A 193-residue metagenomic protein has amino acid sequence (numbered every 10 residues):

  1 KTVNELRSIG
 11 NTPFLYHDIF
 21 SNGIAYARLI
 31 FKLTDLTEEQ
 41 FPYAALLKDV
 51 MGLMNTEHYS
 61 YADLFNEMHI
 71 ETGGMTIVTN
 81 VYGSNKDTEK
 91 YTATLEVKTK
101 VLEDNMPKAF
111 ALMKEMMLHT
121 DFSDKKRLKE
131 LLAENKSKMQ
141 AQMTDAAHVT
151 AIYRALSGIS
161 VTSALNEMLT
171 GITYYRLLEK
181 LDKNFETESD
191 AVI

Functional and structural regions predicted by a protein language model:
K1-A25: N- or domain-start disorder-to-order transition segments that initiate the globular core
N22-G52, H58-H119, K125-E188: M16 family metallopeptidases and their MPP-like homologs
A191-I193: Non-catalytic, conformational "gating/processing" segments within enzyme and secreted inhibitor domains
